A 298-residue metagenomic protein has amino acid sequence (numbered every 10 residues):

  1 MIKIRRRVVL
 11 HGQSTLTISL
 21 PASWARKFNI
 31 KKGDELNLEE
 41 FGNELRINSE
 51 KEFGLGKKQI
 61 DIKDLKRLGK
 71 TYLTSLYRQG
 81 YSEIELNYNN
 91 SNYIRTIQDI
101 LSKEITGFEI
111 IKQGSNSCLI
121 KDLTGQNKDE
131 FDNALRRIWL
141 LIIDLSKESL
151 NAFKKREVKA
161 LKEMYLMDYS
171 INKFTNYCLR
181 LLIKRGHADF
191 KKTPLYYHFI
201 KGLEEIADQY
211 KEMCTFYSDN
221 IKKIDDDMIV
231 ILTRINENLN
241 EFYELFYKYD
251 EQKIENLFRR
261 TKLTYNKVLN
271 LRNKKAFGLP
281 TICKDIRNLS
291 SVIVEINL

Functional and structural regions predicted by a protein language model:
K3-V8, Q13-L298: Cytosolic, long alpha-helical scaffolding segments
